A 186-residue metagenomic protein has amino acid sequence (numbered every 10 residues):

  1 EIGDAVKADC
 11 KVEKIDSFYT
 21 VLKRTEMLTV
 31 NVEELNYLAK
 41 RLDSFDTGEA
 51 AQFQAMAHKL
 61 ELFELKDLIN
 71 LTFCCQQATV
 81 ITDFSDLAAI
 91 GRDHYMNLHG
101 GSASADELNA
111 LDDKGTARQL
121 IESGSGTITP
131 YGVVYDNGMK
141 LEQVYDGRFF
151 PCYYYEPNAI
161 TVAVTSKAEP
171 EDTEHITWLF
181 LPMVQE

Functional and structural regions predicted by a protein language model:
E1-E186: Long, charge-dense low-complexity segments
